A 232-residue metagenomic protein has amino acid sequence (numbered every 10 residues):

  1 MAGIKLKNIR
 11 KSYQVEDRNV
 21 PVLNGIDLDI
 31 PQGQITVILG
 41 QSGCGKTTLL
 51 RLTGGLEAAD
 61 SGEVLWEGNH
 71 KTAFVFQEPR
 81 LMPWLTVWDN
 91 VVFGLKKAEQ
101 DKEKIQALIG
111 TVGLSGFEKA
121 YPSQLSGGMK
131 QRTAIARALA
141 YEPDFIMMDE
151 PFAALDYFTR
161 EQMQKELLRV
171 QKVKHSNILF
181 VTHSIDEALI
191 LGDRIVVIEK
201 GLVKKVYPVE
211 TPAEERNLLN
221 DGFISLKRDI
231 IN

Functional and structural regions predicted by a protein language model:
L39-Q41: The feature captures the beta-strand-to-loop junction immediately N-terminal to the Walker
G54: Helix-to-loop junction immediately C-terminal to a conserved catalytic motif
K71, Q100-F117, L168-R169: Conserved ABC ATPase "signature" region
Y121-L125, M129: Conserved ABC ATPase signature
A140-D144: A short, proline-enriched helix->beta-strand linker immediately N-terminal to the Walker B motif in ABC-type P-loop
I146-D149: Catalytic Walker B motif of ABC-type/P-loop ATPase nucleotide-binding domains
